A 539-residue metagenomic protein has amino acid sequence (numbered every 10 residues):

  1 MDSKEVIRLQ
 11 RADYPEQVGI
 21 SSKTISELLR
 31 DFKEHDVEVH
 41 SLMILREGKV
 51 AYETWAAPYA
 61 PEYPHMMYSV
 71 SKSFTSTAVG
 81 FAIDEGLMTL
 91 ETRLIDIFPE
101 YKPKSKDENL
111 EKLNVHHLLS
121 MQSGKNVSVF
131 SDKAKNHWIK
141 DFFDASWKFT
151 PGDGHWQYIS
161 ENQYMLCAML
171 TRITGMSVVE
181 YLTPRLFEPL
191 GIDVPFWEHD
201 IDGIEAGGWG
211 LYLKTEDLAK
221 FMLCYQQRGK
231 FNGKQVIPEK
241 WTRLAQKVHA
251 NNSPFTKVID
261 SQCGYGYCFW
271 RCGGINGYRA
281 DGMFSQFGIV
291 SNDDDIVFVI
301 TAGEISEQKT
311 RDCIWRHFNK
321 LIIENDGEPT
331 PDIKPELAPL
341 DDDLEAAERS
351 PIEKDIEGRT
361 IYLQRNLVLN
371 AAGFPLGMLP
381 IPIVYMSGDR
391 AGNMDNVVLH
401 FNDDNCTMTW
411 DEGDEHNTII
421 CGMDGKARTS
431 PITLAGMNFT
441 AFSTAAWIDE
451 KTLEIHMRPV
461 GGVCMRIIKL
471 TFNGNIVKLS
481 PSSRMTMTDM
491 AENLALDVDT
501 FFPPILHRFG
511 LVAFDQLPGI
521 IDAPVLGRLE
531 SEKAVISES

Functional and structural regions predicted by a protein language model:
M1-A60, H65, I83-T89, S120 (+3 more regions): N-terminal leader/targeting segments and the immediately adjacent pre-domain N-terminus
G48, H65-E91, L118, L166-L170 (+1 more regions): Active-site SXXK
K49-T54, R93-D96, Q122, S128-G152 (+2 more regions): Short, charged, amphipathic alpha-helices and their helix-cap/turn boundaries
M66, E85-S123, M176-W209, L213: Active-site helix/loop module of the DD-peptidase/beta-lactamase fold, centered on the serine-lysine SxxK catalytic
M165-M169, W209-K230, Q286-G303: Active-site-proximal alpha-helical segments within enzyme catalytic domains
R243-I300: Active-site Gly/Thr loop motif
G282-L344: Structured C-terminal helix/loop/strand segments within mature extracytoplasmic catalytic/sensor domains
P331-S539: Peripheral terminal and inter-domain segments
